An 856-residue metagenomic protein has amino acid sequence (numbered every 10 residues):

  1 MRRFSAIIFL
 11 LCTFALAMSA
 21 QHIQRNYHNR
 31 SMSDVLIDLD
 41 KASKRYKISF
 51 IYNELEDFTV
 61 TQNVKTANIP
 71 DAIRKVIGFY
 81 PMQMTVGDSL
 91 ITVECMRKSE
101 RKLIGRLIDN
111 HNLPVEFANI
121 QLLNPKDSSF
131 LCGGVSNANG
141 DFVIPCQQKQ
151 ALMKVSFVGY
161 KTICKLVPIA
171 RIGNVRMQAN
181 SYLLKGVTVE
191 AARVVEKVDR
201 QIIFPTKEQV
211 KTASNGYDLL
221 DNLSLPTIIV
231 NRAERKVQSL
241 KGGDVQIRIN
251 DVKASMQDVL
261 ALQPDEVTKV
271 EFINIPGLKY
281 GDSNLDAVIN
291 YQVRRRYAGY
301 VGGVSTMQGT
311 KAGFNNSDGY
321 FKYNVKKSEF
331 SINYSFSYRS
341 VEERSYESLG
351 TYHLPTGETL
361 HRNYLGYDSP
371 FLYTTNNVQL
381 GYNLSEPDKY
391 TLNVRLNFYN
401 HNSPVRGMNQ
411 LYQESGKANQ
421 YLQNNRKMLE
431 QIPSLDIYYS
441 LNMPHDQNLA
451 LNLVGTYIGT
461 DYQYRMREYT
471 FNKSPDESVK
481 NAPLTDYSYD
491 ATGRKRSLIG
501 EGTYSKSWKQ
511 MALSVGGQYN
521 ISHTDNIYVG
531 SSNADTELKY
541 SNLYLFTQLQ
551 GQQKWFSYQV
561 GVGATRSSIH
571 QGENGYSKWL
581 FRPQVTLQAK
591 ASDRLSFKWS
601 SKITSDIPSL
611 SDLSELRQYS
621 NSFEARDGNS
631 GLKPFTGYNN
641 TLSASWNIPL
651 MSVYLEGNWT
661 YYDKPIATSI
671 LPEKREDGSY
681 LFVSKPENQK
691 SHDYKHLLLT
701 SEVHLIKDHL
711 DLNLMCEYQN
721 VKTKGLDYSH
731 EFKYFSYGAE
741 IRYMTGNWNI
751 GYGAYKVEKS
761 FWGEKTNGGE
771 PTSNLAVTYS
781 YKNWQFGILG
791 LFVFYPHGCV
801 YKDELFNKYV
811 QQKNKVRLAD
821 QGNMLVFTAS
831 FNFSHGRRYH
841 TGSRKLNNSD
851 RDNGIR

Functional and structural regions predicted by a protein language model:
M18-K98, S128-C132, V194-V198, I228-Q246: N-terminal export/assembly leaders
L36, D40-S43, Y80, V86 (+7 more regions): Short, acidic, small-residue-rich periplasmic hinge/interaction motif at the N-terminus of Gram-negative outer-membrane
V76, N112, D141, K161-L166 (+15 more regions): Membrane-proximal, glycine/serine-rich, low-complexity loop/turn segments characteristic of large bacterial
I104-E116: Structural motif
K126-D141: Short, acidic Ser/Thr/Gly-rich low-complexity loop/linker segments typical of extracellular and cell-surface proteins
N316, E343-E358, P404-Q420, Y462-N472 (+12 more regions): Outer-membrane beta-barrel translocator domains and adjoining extracellular loop/strand segments of Gram-negative
T375-S403, N424-N574, K578, K590 (+2 more regions): Face-selective signature of the C-terminal outer-membrane beta-barrel domain
S488, S497-I499, L538, Y544-F546 (+5 more regions): Outer membrane beta-barrel strand-and-loop segments of large Gram-negative receptors, especially TonB-dependent
